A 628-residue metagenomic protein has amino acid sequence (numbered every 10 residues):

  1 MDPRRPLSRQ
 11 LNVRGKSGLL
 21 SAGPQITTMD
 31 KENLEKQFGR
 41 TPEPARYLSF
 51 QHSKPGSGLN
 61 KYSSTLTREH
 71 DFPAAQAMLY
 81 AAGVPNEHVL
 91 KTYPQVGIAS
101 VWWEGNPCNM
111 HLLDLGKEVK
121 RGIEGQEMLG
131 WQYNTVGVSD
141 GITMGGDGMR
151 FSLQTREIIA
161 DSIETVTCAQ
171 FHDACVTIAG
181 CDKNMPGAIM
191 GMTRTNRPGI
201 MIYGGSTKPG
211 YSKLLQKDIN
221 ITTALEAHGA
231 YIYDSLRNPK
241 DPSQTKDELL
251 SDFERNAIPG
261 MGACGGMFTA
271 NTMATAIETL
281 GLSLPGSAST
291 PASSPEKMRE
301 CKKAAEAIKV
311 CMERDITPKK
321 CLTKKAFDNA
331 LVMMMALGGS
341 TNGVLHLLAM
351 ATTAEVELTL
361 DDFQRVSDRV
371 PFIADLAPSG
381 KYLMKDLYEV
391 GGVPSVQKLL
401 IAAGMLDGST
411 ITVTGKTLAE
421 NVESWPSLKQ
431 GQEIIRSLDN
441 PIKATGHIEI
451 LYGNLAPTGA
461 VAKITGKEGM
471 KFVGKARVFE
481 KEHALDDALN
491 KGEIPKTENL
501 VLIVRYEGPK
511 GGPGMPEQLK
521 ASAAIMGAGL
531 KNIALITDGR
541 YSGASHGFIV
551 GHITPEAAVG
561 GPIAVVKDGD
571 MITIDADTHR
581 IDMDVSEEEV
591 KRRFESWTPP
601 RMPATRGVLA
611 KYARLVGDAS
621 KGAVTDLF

Functional and structural regions predicted by a protein language model:
M1-T27: N-terminal mitochondrial targeting presequence
R5-L7, Q25-T28, T177, D182 (+1 more regions): A subset of signal/propeptide-processing and intrinsically disordered low-complexity segments in secreted/extracellular
D30-C108, K117-V136, G141, D147-S152 (+3 more regions): Catalytic or ion-coupling anion/metal-binding cores of large enzyme and transporter domains
D114: Acidic/charged coordination and interface sites in well-structured regions
M149-D173, G560: Aromatic/His-enriched, Gly/Pro-containing loop or helix-boundary segments that lie immediately adjacent to catalytic
V166-A188, I200-I202: A short, small-residue-rich loop immediately preceding and capping a beta-strand
